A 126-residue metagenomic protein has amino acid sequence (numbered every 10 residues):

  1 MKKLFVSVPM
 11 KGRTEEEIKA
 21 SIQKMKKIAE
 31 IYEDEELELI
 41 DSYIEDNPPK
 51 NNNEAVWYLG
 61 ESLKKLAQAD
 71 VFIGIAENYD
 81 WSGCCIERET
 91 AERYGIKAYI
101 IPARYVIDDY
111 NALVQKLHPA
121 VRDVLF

Functional and structural regions predicted by a protein language model:
M1-F126: Conserved catalytic or regulatory cores that recognize and/or transform ribose-phosphate-containing ligands
